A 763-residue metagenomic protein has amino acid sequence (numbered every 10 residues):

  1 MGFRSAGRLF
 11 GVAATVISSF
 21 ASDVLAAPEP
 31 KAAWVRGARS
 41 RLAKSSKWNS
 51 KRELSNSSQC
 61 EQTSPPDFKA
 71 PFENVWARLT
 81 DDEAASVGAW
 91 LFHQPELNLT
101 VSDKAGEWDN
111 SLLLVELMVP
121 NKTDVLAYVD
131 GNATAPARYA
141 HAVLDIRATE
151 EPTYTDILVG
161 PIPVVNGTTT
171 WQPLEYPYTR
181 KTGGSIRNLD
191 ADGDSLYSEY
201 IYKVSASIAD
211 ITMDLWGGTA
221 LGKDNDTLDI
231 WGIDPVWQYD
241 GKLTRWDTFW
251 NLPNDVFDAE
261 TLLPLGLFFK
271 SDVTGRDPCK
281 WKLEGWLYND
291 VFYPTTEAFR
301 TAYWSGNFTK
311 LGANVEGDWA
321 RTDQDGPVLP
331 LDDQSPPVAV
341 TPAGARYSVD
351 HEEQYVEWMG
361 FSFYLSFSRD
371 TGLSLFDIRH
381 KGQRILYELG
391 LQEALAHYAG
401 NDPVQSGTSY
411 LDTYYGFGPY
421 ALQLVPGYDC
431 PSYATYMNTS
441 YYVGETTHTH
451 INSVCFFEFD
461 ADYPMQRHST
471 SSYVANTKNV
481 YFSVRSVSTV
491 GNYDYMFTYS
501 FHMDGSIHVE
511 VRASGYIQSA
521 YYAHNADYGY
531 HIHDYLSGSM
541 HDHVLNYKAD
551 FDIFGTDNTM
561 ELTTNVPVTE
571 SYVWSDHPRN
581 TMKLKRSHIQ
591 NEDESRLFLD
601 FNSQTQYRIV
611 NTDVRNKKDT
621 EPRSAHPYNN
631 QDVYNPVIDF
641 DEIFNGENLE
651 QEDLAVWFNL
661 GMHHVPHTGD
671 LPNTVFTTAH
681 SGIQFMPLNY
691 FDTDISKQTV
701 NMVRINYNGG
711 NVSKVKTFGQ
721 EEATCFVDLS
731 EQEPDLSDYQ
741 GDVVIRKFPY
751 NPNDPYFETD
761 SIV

Functional and structural regions predicted by a protein language model:
M1-P30: Fungal secretory targeting signals
A27-D234, Q238-D240, N251-S506, Y516-N525 (+1 more regions): Extended effector regions of multi-domain proteins
